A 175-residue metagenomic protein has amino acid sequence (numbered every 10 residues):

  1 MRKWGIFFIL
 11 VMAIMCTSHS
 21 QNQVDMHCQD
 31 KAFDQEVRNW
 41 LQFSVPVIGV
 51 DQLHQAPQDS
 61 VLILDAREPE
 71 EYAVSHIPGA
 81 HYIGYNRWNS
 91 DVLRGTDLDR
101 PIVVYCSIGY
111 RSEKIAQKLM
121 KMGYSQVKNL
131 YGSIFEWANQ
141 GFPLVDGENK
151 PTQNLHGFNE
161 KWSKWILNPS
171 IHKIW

Functional and structural regions predicted by a protein language model:
M1-W4: Positively charged n-region of N-terminal signal peptides that target proteins for export
I6-M15: Bacterial N-terminal signal peptides
C16-P46, A73-R100, E113-W175: Rhodanese-like catalytic fold shared by cysteine-dependent sulfurtransferases and DSP/PTP-type phosphatases
S44-D51, P57: Alpha-helix-centered segments that form part of catalytic cores
L53, L62-R67, A80: Short hydrophobic beta-strand that contains or immediately precedes a catalytic carboxylate
D59-V61, D99-P101: A general structural motif
Y105: Short, surface-exposed ligand- or partner-binding patches at beta-edge/loop junctions that are enriched in aromatics
G109-Y110: Residue-level detector of alpha-helix initiation sites
